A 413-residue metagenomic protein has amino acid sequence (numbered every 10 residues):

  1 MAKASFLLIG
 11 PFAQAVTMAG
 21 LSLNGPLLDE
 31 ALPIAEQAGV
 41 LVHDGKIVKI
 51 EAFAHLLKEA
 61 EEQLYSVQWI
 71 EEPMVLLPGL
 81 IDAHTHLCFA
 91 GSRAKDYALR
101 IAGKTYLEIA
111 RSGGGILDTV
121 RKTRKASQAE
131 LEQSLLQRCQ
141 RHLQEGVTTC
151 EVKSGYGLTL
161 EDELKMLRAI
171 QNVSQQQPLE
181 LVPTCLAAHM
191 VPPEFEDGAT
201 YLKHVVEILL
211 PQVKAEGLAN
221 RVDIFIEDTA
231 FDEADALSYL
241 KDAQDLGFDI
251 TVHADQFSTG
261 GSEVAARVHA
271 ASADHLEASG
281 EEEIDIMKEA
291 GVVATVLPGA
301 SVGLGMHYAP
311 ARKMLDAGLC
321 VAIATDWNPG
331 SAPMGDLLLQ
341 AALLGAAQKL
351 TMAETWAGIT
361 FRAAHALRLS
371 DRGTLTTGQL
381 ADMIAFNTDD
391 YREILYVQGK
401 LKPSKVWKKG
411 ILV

Functional and structural regions predicted by a protein language model:
M1-E59, Y391-E393: N-terminal metal-binding scaffold of metallo-dependent hydrolase/deaminase domains
L8, G79-I81, I250, I323: Residue-level marker for buried hydrophobic side chains located in beta-strands that build the well-ordered beta-sheet
L8, L64-I70, P183, V406: Conserved beta-strand scaffold positions in the cores of enzyme catalytic domains, especially in NTP/NDP-utilizing
F12, V40, G45, P73 (+14 more regions): Divalent metal-coordination and catalytic microenvironments
E61, V67, E71-S134: Metal-associated gating/positioning segment near the N- to mid-region
T119-S134, Q140-R141, T148-T259, E263: Metal-coordinating catalytic core of metallo-dependent amide/deamination hydrolases
D249-I250, F257-T374, F386-E393, Q398-K400 (+1 more regions): Active-site-adjacent C-terminal substructures of enzyme catalytic domains
